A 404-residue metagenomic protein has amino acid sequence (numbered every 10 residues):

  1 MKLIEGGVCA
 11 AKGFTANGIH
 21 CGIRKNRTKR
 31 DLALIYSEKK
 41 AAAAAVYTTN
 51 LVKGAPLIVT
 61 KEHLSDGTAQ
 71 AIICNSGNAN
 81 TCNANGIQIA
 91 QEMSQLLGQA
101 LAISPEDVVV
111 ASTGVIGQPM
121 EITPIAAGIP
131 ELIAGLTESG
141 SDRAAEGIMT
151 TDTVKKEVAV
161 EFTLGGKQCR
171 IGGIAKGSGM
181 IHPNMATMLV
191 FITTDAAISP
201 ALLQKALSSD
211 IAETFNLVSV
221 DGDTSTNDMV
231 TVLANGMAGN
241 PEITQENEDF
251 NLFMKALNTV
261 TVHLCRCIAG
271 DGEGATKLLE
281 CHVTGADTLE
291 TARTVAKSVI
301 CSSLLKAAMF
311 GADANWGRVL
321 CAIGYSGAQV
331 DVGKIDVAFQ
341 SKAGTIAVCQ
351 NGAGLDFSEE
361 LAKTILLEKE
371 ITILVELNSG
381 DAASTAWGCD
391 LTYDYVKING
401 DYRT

Functional and structural regions predicted by a protein language model:
M1-Q88, E92, G98-T404: A structural signal for small-residue-enriched, beta-sheet-centric alpha/beta enzyme cores and oligomeric scaffold folds
